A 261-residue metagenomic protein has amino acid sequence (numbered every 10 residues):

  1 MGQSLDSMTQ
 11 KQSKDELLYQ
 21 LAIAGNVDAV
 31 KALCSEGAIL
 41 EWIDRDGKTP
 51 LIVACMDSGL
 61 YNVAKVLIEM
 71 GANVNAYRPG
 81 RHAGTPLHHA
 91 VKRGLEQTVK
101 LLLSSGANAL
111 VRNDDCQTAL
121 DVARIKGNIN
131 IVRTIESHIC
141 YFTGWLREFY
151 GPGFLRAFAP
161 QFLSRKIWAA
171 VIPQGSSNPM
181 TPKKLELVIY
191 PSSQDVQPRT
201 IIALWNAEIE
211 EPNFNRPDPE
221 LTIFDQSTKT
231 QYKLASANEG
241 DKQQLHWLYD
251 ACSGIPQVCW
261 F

Functional and structural regions predicted by a protein language model:
M8, E41, N75-Y77, L110: Ankyrin-repeat junction/capping positions
K11, D44, R78-G80, N113: Ankyrin repeat boundary/linker residues
K14, G47, R81-A83, C116: Start-of-repeat signature of ankyrin repeats
Q20-N26, V53-L60, H89-L95, V122-N128: Ankyrin repeat A-helix N-terminal signature
N26-S35, G59-E69, L95-S104, N128-E136: Ankyrin repeat structural motif
A38, A72, G106-N108, C140: Ankyrin-repeat C-terminal turn/loop position
N108-I139: Leucine-rich solenoid repeat scaffolds
Y141-F261: Non-catalytic interaction/regulatory modules that flank or connect domains
